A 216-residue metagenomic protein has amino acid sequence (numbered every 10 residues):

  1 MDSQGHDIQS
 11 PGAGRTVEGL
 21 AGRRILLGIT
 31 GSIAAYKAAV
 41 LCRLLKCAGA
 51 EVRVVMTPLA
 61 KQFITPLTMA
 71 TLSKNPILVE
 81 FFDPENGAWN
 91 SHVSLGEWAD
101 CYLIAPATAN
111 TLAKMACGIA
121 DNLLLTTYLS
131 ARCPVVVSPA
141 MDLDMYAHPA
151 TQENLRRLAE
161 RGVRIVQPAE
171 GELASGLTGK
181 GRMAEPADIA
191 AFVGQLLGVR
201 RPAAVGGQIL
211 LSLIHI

Functional and structural regions predicted by a protein language model:
M1-V135, L143-L210: A cross-family phosphate/adenosyl-ligand binding-site feature
I214-I216: Conserved small/polar residues in nucleotide/adenosyl-binding loops
